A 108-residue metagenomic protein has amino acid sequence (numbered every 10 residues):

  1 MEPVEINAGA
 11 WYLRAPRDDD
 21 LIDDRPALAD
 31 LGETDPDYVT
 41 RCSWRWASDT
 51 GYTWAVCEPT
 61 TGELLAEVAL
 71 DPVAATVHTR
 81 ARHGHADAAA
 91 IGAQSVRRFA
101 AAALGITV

Functional and structural regions predicted by a protein language model:
M1-H85, Q94-V108: GNAT-family acyltransferases
